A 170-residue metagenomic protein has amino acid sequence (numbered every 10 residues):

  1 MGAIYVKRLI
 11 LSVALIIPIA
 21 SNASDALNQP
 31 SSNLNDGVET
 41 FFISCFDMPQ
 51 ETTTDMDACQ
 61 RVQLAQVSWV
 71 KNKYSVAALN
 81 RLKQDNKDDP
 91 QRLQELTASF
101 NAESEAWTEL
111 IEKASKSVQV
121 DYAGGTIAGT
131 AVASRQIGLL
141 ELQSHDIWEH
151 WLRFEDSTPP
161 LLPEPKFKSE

Functional and structural regions predicted by a protein language model:
M1, V6, A23-D25: N-terminal Sec-dependent export signals
M1-G2, S12, N101, E105: A general, composition-driven signal for non-globular sequence regions
I4-I16: Sec-dependent signal peptide recognition, specifically the positively charged N-region followed immediately by
I16-A23: N-terminal signal peptide c-region/cleavage motif recognized by signal peptidases
A23-E170: N-terminal alpha-helical modules
